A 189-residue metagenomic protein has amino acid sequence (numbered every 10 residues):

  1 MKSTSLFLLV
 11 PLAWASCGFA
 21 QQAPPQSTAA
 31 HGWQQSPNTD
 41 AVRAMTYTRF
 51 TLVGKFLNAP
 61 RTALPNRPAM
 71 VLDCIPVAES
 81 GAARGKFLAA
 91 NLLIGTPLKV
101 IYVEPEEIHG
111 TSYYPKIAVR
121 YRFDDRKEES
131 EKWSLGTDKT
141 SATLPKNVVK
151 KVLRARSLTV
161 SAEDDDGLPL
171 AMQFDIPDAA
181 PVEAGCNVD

Functional and structural regions predicted by a protein language model:
M1-F7: Bacterial N-terminal signal peptides that target proteins for export
L8-L12: Hydrophobic helical h-region of N-terminal Sec-dependent signal peptides in bacterial secretory/periplasmic proteins
A15-C17: N-terminal signal peptide c-region/cleavage motif recognized by signal peptidases
F19-D189: A generic "folded-domain core" signal
